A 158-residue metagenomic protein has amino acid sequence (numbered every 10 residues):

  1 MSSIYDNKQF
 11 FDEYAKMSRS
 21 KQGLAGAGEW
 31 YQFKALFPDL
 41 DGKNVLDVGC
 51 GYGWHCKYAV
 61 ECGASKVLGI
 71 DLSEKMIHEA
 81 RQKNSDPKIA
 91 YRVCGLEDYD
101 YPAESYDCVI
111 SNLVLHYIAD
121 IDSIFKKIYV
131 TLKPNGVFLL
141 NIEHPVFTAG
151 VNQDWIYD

Functional and structural regions predicted by a protein language model:
M1-L40, W54-Y58: Conserved class I S-adenosyl-L-methionine
S3, G69, L140: Conserved SAM-binding loop
D39-L40, A103, F125: A short, aliphatic-rich alpha-helical micro-motif
L46-V48, Y52-Y99: Class I SAM-dependent methyltransferase SAM/SAH-binding core
E97-V109: A short acidic, Gly/Pro-enriched loop at the edge of an enzyme's catalytic core that lines a small-molecule cofactor
C108-I121: A short SAM/SAH-binding and catalytic strip from SAM-dependent methyltransferases
D122-V137: A short glycine-rich, Lys/Arg-flanked "PGG" loop and its adjoining helix->strand segment in the class I
V137-D158: Conserved class I S-adenosyl-L-methionine
